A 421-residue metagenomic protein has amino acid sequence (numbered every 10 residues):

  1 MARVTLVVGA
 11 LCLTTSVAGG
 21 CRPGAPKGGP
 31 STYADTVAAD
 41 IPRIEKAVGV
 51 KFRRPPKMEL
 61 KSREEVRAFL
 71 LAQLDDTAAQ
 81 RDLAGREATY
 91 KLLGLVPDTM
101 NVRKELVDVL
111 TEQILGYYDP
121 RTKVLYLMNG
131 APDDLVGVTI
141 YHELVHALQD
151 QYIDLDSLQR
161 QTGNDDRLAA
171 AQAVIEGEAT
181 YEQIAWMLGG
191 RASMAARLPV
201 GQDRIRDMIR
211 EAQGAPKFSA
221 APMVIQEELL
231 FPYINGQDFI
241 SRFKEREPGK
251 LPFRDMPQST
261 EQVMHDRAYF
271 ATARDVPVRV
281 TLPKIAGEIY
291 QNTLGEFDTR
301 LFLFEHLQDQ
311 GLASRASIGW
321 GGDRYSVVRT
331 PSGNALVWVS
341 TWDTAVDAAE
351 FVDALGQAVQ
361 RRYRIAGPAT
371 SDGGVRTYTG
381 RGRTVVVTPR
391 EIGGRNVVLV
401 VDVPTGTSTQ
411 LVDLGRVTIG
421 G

Functional and structural regions predicted by a protein language model:
V17-G20: C-terminal motif of bacterial Sec signal peptides marking the signal peptidase cleavage site
R22-G24: Bacterial signal peptide processing site
V37-L125, N129-D134: Auxiliary, metal-adjacent structural segments of Zn-dependent hydrolase domains
D40, Q151-D156, R160-D207: Post-HExxH zinc-binding segment in Zn-dependent metallohydrolases
I44, V138-L155, A179-T180: Active-site recognition of the HExxH zinc-binding catalytic motif
L125-Y141, N164-A171: Short pre-active-site segment immediately N-terminal to the catalytic Zn-binding motif
Q213-N334, V339, D347: Pan-zinc metallopeptidase signature
G321-G421: C-terminal soluble interaction/assembly domains
